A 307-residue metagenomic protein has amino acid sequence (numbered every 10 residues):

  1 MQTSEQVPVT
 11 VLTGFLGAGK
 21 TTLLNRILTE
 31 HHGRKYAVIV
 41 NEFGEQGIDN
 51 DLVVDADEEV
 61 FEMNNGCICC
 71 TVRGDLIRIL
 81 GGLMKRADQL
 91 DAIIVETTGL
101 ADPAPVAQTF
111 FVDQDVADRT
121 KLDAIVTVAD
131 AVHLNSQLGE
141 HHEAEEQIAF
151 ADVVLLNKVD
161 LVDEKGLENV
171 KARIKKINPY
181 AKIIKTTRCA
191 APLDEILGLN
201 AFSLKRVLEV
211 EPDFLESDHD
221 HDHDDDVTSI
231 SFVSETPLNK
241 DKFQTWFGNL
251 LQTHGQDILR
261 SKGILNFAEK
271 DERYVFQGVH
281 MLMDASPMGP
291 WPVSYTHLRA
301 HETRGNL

Functional and structural regions predicted by a protein language model:
Q2-T10, A18, T22-A124, V128-Q137: Nucleotide-state-sensitive switch-loop elements of NTP-binding domains
F15: P-loop (Walker A) phosphate-binding loop of NTP-binding proteins
E42, I125, I183, F243 (+1 more regions): A residue-level signal for conserved active-site and pocket-lining positions in enzyme catalytic cores
G47-I48, D102, S136, D163-E164 (+3 more regions): Conserved protein kinase catalytic core
A101, T109-T120, A129-I177: Conserved C-terminal guanine-recognition region of P-loop GTPase G domains, centered on the G4
E146, V153, V162-P292: C-terminal accessory "lid"/substrate-recognition subdomains
T296-T303: Conserved small/polar residues in nucleotide/adenosyl-binding loops
